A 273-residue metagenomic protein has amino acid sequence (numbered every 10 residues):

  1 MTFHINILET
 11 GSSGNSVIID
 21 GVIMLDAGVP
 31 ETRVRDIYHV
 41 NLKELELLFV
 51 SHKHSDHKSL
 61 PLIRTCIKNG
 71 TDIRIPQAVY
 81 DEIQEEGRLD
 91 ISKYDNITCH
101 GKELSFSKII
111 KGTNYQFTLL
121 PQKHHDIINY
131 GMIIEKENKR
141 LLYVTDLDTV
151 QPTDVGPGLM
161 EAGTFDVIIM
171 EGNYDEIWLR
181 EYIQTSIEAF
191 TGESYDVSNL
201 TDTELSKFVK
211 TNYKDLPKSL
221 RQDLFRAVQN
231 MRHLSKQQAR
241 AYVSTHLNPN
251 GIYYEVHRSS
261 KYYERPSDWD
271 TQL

Functional and structural regions predicted by a protein language model:
M1-V40, N129-D146, V167: Conserved beta-strand hairpin/beta-sheet module of binuclear metal-dependent hydrolase folds, prominently
I7-S16, K53-S59, F117-L119: Structured catalytic core of nucleotide-sugar glycosyltransferases
G21-G28, L45-D56, R74-Q77, L142-L147 (+4 more regions): Active-site neighborhood of phospho(di)ester-bond hydrolases with catalytic His/Asp-centered motifs
E31-A78, T164-D166: Active-site metal-binding motif and surrounding structural segment of the metallo-beta-lactamase
R33, A78-E85, I177-W178, S260-R265: Short, charged/polar "capping" segments at the starts of alpha-helices and the immediately preceding loops
S59-G70, Q84-G87, E264-W269: Metal-dependent catalytic neighborhoods of phosphoester/phosphodiester hydrolases
Q77-Y130, E135-N138: Metallo-beta-lactamase
D154-L273: Cap/insert and terminal regions of metallo-dependent hydrolase folds
